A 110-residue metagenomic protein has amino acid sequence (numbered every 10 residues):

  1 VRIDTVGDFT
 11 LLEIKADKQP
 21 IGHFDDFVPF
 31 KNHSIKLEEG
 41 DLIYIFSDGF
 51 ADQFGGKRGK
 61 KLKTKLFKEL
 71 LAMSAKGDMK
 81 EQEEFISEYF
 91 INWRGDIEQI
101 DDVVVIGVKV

Functional and structural regions predicted by a protein language model:
V1-V110: Conserved subregion of the PPM/PP2C metallophosphatase catalytic domain
